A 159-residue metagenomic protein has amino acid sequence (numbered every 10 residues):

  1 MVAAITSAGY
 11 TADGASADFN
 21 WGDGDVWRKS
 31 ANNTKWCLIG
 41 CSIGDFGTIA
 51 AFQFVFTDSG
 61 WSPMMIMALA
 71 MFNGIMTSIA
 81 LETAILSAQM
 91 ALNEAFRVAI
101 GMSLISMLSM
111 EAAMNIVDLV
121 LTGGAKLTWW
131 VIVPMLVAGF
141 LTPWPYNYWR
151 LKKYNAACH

Functional and structural regions predicted by a protein language model:
M1-W36, C41, W144, Y148-W149 (+1 more regions): Flexible metal-binding regulatory segments at protein termini and peripheral loops
D18-G24, G60, A88, L92 (+1 more regions): Helix-boundary and loop/linker segments of multi-pass membrane transporters
C41-A50, G74-T83, M107-N115, G139-W144 (+1 more regions): Transmembrane alpha-helical segments of multi-pass membrane transport proteins and ion-pumping complexes
A50-M65, V120-W130: Helix-coil boundary and interhelical linker segments in multi-pass alpha-helical membrane proteins
S62-G74, V131-G139: Alpha-helical transmembrane segments
T83-M90, N147-N155: A cytosolic-side transmembrane-helix exit/cap motif
M90-S106: Juxtamembrane helix-capping/reentrant segments at transmembrane boundaries
G101-G123: C-terminal halves and exits of single transmembrane alpha-helices
